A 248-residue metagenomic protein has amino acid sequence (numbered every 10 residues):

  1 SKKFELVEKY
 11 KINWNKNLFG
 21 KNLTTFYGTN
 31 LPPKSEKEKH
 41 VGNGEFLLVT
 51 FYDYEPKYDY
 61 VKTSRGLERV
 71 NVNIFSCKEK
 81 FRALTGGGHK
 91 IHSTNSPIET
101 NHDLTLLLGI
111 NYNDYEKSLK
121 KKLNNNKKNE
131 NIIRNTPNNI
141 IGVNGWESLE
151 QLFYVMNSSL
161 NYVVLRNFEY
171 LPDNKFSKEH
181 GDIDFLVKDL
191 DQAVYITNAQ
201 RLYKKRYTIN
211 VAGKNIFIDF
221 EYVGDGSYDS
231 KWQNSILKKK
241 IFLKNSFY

Functional and structural regions predicted by a protein language model:
S1-N135: Non-catalytic terminal and connector segments of soluble metabolic enzymes
K3-K11, S159-V164, Y195-T208: Short secondary-structure junctions
E36-K37, K78-K80, E169-F176, K204-I209: Catalytic micro-motifs at enzyme active sites that drive phosphoryl/nucleotidyl and oxygen chemistry
Y54-K57, I98, F168-P172, Q192-A193 (+2 more regions): Short, solvent-exposed loop/turn segments at secondary-structure junctions
Y115-V164: Helical scaffold of the NTase/Pol beta-like nucleotidyltransferase catalytic core
W146-V194: Active-site nucleotide-donor binding segment shared across nucleotidyl transfer reactions
Q200-K239: Conserved catalytic core of two-metal-ion nucleotidyltransferases
K244-Y248: Phosphate-handling catalytic interfaces
